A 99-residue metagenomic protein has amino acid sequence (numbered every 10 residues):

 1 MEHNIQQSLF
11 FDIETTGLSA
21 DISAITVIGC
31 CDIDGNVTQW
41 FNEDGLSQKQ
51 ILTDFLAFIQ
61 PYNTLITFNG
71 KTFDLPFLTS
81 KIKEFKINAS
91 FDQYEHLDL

Functional and structural regions predicted by a protein language model:
M1-P61: Conserved RNase H-like, two-metal-ion catalytic cores of nucleic-acid enzymes
V37-L99: Conserved DEDDh/DEDDy metal-dependent 3′-5′ exonuclease domain
